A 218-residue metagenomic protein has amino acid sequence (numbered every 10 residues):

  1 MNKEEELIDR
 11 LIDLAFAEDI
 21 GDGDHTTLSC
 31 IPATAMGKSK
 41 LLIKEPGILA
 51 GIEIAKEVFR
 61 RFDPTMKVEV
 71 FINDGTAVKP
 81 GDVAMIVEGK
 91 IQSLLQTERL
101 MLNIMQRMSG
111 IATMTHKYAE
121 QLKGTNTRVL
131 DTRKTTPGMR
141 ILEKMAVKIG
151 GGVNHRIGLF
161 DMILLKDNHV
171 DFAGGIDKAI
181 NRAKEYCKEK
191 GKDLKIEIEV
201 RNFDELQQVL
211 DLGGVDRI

Functional and structural regions predicted by a protein language model:
M1-L212, R217: Acidic/glycine-rich phosphate/pyrophosphate-binding loops and surrounding catalytic core that coordinate Mg2+
